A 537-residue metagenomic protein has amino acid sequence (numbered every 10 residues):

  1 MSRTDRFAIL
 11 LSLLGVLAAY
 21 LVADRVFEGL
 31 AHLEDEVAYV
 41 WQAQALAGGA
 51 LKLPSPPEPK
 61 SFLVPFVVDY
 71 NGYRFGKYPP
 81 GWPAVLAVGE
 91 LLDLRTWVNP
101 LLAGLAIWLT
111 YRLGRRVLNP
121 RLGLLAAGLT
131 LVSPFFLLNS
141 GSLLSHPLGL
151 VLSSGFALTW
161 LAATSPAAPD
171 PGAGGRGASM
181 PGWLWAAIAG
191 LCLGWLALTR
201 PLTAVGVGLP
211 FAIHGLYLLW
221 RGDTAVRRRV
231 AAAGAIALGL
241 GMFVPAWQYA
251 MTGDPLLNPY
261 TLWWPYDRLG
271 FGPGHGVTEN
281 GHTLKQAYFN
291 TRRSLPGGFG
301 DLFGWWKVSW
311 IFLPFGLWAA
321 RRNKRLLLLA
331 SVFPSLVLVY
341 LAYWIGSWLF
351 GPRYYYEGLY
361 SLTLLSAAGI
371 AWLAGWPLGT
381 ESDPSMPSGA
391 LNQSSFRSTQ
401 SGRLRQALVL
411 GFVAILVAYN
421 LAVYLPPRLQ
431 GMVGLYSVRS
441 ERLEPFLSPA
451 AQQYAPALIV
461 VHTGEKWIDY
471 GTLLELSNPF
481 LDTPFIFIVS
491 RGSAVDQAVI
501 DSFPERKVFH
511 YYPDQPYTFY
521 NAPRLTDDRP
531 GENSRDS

Functional and structural regions predicted by a protein language model:
F7-L13, A212, G234-L238, L329 (+2 more regions): Signature aromatic-anchored transmembrane alpha helix within multi-pass, membrane-resident enzymes that catalyze glycan
A8-L11, T110-S133, L150-V151, D170-S179 (+3 more regions): Transmembrane-helix signature of polytopic, membrane-embedded enzymes that assemble or transfer cell-envelope glycans
S12-A18, T130, P210, A232 (+5 more regions): Transmembrane alpha-helix segments characteristic of polytopic inner-membrane glycan-assembly/cell-envelope
E34, T96-L105, R121-A163, W183-L184 (+2 more regions): Multi-pass, polyprenyl lipid-linked donor-dependent membrane glycosyltransferases
Y39-V40, N139-S140, H146, V205 (+2 more regions): Hydrophobic/aromatic-rich transmembrane helices and adjacent perimembrane loops
V85, R115-V117, F156-I188, L196 (+3 more regions): Membrane-interface transmembrane helices that cradle and orient dolichyl/undecaprenyl
L105-W108, A212-L216, R221-G222, R292-A330: Hydrophobic, aromatic-rich transmembrane alpha-helices and their immediate juxtamembrane boundary segments
T159-D170, G174-R176, V205-G241, P245 (+1 more regions): Perimembrane helix-loop-helix junctions
